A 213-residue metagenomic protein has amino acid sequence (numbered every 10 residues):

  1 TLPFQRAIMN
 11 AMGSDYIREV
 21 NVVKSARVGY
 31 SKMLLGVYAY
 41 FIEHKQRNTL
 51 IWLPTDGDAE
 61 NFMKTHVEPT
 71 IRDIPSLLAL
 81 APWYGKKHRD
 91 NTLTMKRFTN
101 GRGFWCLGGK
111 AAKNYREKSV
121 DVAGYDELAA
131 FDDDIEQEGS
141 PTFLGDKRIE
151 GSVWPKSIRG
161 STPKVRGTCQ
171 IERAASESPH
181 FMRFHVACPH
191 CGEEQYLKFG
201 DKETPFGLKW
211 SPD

Functional and structural regions predicted by a protein language model:
T1-D213: Phosphate/NTP-binding elements of NTP-utilizing enzymes
